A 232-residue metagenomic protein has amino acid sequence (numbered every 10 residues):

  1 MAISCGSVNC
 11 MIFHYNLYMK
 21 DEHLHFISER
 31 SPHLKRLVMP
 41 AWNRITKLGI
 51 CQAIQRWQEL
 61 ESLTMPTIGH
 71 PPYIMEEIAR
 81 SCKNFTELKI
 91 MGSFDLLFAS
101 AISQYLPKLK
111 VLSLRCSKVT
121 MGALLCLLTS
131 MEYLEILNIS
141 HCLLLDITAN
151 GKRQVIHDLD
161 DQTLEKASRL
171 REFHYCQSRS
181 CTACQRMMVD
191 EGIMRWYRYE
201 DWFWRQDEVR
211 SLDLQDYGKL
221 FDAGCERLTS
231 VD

Functional and structural regions predicted by a protein language model:
M1-D232: The conserved beta-strand core of Leucine-Rich Repeat
